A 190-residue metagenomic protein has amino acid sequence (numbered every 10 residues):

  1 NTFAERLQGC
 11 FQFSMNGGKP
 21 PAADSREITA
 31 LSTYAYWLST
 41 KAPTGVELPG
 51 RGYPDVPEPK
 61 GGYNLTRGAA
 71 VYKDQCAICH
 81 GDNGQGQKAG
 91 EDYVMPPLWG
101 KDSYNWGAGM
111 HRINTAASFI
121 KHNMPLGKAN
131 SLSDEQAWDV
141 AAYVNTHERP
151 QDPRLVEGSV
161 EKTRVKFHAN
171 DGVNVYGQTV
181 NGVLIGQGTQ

Functional and structural regions predicted by a protein language model:
N1-P20, L31, Y93-Q151: Extracytoplasmic electron-transfer domains, predominantly the class I c-type cytochrome c fold
T2-T29, Y36-A42, P150-Q190: N-terminal export/targeting leaders of redox proteins
F3-A4, S39-L48, Q75, H80-E91 (+1 more regions): A structural motif
A23, K60-R67, G90, A108 (+1 more regions): Short, contiguous, pocket-lining structural segments that sit at or immediately flank catalytic/ligand-binding sites
L31, G68-G84, L98, V140-V144: The canonical Cys-X-X-Cys-His
T40-K73, Q87: Electrostatic cytochrome c docking/interface patches
L48-P57, V94, G100-K101, S159: Short linear capping/connector segments at secondary-structure termini
Y63-D74, E91-Y93, S133-D139, G172-G188: Short, highly charged low-complexity linear segments
